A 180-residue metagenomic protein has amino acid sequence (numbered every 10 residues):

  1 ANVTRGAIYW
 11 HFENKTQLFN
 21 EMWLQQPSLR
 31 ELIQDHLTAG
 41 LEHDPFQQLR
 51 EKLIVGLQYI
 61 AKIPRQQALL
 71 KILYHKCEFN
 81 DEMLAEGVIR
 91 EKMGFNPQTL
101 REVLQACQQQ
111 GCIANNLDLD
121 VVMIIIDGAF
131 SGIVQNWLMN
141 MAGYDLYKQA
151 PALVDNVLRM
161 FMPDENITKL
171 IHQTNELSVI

Functional and structural regions predicted by a protein language model:
A1-Q17, E21: Helix-turn-helix
Q17, E21, Q48-V55, I72 (+3 more regions): Alpha-helical elements of Rossmann-like donor-binding domains used by nucleotide-donor carbohydrate transfer enzymes
E21, Q25, D35-A68, L119-I126 (+1 more regions): Hydrophobic alpha-helical connector segments
S28-H36, H43, Q47, P64 (+4 more regions): Amphipathic alpha-helical packing segments from all-alpha helical-bundle domains
L37, L41, Y74-C77, W137-N140: Secondary-structure edge/capping motif, primarily at the C-terminal ends of alpha-helices and the immediately following
Y59-K62, F79, A106, M123-Y144 (+1 more regions): Amphipathic C-terminal alpha-helical segment
A61-E86, H172-T174: Amphipathic alpha-helical segments used for helix-helix packing
